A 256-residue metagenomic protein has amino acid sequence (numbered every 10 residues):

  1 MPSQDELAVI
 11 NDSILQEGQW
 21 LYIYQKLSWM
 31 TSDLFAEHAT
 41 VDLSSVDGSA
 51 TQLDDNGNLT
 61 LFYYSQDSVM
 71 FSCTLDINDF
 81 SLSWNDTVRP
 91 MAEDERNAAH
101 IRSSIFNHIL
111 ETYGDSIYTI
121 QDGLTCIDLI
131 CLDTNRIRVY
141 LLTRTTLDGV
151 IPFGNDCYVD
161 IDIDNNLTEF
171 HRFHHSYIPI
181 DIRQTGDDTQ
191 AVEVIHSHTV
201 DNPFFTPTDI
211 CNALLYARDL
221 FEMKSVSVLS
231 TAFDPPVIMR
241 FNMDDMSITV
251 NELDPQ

Functional and structural regions predicted by a protein language model:
M1-T134, P179-Q256: Active-site-proximal loop/helix of nucleotide/amide-processing enzymes and allied scaffolds
L61, V139-L141, V159, F170 (+1 more regions): Generic structural hydrophobic/aromatic packing signal, biased to beta-strands
H100-S103, L132-R138, D164-R172: Short N-terminal helix-initiation segments at or just after the protein's N-terminus
I120-N155: A short, flexible N-terminal coil/short beta segment enriched in small residues
D133-R138, L142-R144, V159-D164, D187 (+1 more regions): Mature extracytoplasmic/lumenal regions of exported proteins
R144-G149, F153-I182: Short helix-loop boundary/capping segments
